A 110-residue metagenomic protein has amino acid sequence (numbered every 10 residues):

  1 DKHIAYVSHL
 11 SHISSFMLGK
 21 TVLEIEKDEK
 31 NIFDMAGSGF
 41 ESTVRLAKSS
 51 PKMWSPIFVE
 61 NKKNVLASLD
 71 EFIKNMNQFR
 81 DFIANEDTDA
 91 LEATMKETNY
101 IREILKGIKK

Functional and structural regions predicted by a protein language model:
D1-L10, K30: Conserved Rossmann-fold dehydrogenase catalytic segment
V7-S8, F58, L69, K106: Surface-exposed beta-strand edges and their flanking turn/coil or helix-capping segments
S14, L18, M76, R80-I83 (+1 more regions): A structural signal for well-ordered alpha-helices, especially hydrophobic packing surfaces of coiled-coils
S14, L18-K30, I57: N-terminal glycine-rich phosphate-binding loop for ADP-containing cofactors
D28-T98: Interdomain hinge/lid region at the active-site interface of Rossmann-like NAD(P)-dependent oxidoreductases
